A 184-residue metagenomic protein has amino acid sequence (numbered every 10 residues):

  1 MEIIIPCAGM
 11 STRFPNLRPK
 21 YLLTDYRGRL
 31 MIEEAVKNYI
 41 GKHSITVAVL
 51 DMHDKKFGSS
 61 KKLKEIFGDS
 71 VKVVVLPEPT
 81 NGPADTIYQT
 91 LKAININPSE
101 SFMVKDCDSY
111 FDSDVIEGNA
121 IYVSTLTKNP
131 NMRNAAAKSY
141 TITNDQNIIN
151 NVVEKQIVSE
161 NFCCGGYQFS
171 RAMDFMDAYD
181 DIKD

Functional and structural regions predicted by a protein language model:
M1-E2, E117: Absolute protein N-terminus
E2-I5, M10-R13, T24, R29-V104: Conserved N-terminal catalytic core of the sugar/cofactor nucleotidyltransferase
G9, L17-R18, I121: Residue-level signal for pocket-adjacent positions within structured domains
T12-P15, D112-D114: Conserved protein kinase catalytic core
R18-T24: Short glycine-enriched, charge-decorated loop/helix-capping segments at active-site entrances that position
C107: Short acidic donor-binding/metal-coordinating loop in glycosyltransferase active sites
Y110-K183: Conserved core of the sugar-phosphate nucleotidyltransferase
